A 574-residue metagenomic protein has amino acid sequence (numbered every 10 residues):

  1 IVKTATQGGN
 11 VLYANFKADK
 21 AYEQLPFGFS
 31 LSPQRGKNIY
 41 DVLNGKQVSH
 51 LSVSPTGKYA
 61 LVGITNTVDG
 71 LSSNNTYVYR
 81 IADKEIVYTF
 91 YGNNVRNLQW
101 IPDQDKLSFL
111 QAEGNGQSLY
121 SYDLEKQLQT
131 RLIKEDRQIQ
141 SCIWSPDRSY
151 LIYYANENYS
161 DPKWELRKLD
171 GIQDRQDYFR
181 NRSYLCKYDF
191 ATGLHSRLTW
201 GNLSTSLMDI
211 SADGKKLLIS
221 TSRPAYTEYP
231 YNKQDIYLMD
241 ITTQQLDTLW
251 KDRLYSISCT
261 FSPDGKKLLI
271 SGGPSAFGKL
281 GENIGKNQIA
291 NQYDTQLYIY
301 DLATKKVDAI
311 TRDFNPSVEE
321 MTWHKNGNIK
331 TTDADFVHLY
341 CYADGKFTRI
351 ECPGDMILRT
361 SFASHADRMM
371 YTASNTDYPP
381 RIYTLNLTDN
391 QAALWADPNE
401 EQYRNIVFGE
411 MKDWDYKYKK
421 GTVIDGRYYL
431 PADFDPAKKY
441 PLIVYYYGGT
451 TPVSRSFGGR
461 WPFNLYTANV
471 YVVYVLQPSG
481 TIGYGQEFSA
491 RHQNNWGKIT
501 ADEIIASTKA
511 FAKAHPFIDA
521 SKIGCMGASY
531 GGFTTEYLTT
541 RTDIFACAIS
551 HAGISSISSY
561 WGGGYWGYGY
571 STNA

Functional and structural regions predicted by a protein language model:
G9-G36: Pro/Ala/Gly-rich low-complexity, hydrophilic intrinsically disordered segments
Y22, I64-N75, F90-V95, L110-Y120 (+11 more regions): A flexible loop/linker signature enriched in serine peptidases of the S9 family
P26-K46, H195-R197: A short helix->beta-strand "capping" segment at the edge of beta-propeller domains
Y40-N74: Beta-strand-rich domains and repeat architectures in extracellular enzymes and scaffolds, especially beta-propellers
S52-Y59, N97-K106, C142-Y150, M208-K216 (+4 more regions): Blade-terminus and WD-like Trp-Asp/Gly-His loop motifs, strongest in beta-propeller folds
V78-R80, S121, K187, L238 (+6 more regions): Conserved blade-register residue in beta-propeller folds
R80-K84, D123-Q127, D189-G193, D240-Q244 (+3 more regions): Short loop/turn segments that connect beta-strands within beta-propeller blades
R359-A574: Serine-hydrolase catalytic core recognition
